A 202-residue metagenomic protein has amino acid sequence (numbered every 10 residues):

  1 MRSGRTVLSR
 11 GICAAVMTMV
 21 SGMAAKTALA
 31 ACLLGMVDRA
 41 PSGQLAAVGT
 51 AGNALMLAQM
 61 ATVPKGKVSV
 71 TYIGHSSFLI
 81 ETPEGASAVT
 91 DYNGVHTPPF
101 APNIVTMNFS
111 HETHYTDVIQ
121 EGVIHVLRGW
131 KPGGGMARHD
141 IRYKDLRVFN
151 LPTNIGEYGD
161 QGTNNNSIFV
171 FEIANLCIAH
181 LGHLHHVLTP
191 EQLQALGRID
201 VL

Functional and structural regions predicted by a protein language model:
M1-V7: N-terminal secretory signal peptides that target proteins for export/translocation
R5, K26-T27, T189-L193: Short, structured coil/loop segments at alpha-helix boundaries
G11-G22: Bacterial N-terminal signal peptides
V20, V70, G159-Q161: Generic marker of residues within folded, mature protein domains
K26-N154, E172-L181, D200-V201: Metallo-beta-lactamase
N154-L202: Active-site-proximal loop/helix segments of hydrolase catalytic cores
